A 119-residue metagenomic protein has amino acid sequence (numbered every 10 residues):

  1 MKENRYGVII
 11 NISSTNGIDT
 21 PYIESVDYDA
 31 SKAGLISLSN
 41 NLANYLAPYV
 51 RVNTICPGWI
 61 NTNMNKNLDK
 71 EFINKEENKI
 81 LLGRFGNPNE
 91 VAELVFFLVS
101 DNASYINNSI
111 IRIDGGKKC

Functional and structural regions predicted by a protein language model:
K2-E3, N44-P48, I60, V99: A short hydrophobic alpha-helix cap/turn motif
S14: Residue(s) in the substrate-gating loop at a strand-loop-helix junction that position the organic substrate next
D19-V26, G83, D101: Active-site loop immediately N-terminal to the catalytic Tyr-X3-Lys motif of short-chain dehydrogenase/reductase
I23, G58-I80: A glycine/serine/threonine-rich, flexible loop-to-helix segment that serves as the NAD(P) cofactor-binding "lid"
S31, S39: Active-site helix of classical SDR
A47-R51, I106-N108: Short, small/polar-rich loop/turn modules that mediate ligand/substrate recognition or access, typified
N53, P57-G58, T62-N63, S109 (+1 more regions): Proline-glycine-enriched beta-turn/loop adjacent to the NAD(P) cofactor-binding site in Rossmann-like oxidoreductases
T54, K75-I106, I113-G115: C-terminal helical subdomain
